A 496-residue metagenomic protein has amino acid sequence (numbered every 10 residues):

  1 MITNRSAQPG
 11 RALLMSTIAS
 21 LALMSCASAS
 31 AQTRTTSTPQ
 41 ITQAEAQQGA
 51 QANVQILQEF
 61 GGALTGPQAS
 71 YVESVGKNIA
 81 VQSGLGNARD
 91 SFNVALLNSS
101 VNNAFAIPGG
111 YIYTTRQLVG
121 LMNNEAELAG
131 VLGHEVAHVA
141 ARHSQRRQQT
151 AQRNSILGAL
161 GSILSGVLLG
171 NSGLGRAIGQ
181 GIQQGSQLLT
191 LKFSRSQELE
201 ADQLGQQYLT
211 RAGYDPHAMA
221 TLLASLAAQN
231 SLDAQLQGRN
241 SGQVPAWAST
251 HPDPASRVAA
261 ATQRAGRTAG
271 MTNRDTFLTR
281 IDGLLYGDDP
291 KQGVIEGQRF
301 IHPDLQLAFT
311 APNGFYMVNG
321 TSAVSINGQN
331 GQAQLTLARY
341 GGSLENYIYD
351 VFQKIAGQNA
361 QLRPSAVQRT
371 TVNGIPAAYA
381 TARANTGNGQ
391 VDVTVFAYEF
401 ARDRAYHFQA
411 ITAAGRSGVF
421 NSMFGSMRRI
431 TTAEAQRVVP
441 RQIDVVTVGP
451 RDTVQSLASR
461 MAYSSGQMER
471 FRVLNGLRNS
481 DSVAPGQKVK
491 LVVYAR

Functional and structural regions predicted by a protein language model:
I2-T17: Bacterial N-terminal signal peptides that target proteins for export
M15-S25: Bacterial N-terminal signal peptides
S30-L169, Q187-T190, Q207-G242, W247 (+3 more regions): Peri-catalytic and regulatory segments of divalent metal-dependent proteins
T35-P39, A50, L189, R195-D452 (+2 more regions): Extracytoplasmic and endomembrane cell-envelope/extracellular-matrix remodeling and assembly machinery
N124, S194, D215, S464-Q467: Helix N-cap / loop-to-helix initiation motif
I178-S186: Active-site-proximal segment of zinc-dependent metalloprotease catalytic domains
V454-A462, M468-R472: Short alpha-helical segments in extracytoplasmic peptidoglycan/chitin-binding modules and envelope-associated proteins
Q467-R496: Extracellular LysM carbohydrate-binding repeats and other cell-envelope/extracellular binding modules
